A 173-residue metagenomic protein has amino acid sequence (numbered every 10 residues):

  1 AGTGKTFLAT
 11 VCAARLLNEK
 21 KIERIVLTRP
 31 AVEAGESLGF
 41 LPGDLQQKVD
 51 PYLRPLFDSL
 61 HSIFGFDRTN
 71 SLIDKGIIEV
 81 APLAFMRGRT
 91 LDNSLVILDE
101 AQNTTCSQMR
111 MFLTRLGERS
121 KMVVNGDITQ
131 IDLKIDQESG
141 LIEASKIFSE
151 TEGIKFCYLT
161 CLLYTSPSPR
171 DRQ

Functional and structural regions predicted by a protein language model:
A1: The conserved Walker
G4: Conserved glycine(s) of the Walker
F7-L72, Q137-E150: Conserved P-loop
A31, G35-P42, T104, Q108-A144: Conserved P-loop NTPase nucleotide-binding/switch module
I78-L95, T105-M109: Conserved RecA-like ASCE ATPase "motif II neighborhood" in helicase/translocase motors
I97-A101: SF2 helicase catalytic motif II
Y158-L163: Conserved AAA+ ATPase "SRH/arginine-finger" region at the nucleotide-binding site
Y164-Q173: Conserved small/polar residues in nucleotide/adenosyl-binding loops
